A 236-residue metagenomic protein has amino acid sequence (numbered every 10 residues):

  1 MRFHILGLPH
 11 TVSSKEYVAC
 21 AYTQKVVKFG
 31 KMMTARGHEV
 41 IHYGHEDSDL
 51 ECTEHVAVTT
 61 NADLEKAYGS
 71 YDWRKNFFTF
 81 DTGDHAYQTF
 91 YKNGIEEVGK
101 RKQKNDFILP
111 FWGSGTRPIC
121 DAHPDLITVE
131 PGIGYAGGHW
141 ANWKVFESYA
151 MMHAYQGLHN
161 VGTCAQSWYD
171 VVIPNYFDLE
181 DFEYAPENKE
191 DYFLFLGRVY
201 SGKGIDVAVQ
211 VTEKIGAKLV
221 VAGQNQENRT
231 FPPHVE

Functional and structural regions predicted by a protein language model:
M1-E236: Catalytic cores of nucleotide-sugar-dependent glycosyltransferases that transfer UDP/GDP/TDP-activated
